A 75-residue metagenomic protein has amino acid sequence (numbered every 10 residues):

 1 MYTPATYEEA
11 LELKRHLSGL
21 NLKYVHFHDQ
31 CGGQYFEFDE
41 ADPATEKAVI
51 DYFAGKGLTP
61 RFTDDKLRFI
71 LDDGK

Functional and structural regions predicted by a protein language model:
M1-C31, K66: N-terminal acidic leader/helix
G32-K75: Long, continuous compositionally biased terminal/linker segments
